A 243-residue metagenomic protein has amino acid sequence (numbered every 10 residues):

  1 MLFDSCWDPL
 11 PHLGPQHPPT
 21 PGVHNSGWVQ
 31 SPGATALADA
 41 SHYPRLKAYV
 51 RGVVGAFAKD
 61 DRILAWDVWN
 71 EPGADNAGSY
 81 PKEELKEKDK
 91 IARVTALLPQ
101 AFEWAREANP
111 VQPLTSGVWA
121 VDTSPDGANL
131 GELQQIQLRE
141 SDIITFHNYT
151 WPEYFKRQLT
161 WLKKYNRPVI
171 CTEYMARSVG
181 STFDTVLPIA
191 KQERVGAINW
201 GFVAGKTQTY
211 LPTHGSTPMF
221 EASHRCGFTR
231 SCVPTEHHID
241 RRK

Functional and structural regions predicted by a protein language model:
M1-I143, H147-Y154, K164-Y165, Y174-T182 (+5 more regions): Active-site mouth of glycoside hydrolases
Q158: Conserved catalytic-core segment of NTP-binding enzymes
L187-P188, Q192-H238: Aromatic/acidic polysaccharide-binding cleft in carbohydrate-active enzymes
